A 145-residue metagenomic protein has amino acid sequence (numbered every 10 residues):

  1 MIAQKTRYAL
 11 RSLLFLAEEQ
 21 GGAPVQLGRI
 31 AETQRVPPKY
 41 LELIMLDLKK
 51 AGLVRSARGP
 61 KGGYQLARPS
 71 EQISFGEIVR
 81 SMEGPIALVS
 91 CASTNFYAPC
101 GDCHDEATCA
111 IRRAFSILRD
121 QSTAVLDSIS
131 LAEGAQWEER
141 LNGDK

Functional and structural regions predicted by a protein language model:
A9-G21: Short amphipathic alpha-helical interface segments
L16, I44-K49: Basic amphipathic alpha-helical segments that dock to polyanions
E18-G21, E32, K50: The C-terminal cap of the DNA-recognition helix in HTH/winged-HTH DNA-binding domains, marking the helix-to-coil
G28-R35: A short alpha-helical element within helix-turn-helix/winged-helix DNA-binding domains across DNA-binding proteins
K50-L53, S81: Residue cluster at the C-terminal edge of the helix-turn-helix DNA-binding motif
G52-A67: Beta-hairpin "wing" of winged helix-turn-helix
A67-K145: Non-DNA-binding regulatory cores of transcription-related proteins, predominantly C-terminal effector-binding
